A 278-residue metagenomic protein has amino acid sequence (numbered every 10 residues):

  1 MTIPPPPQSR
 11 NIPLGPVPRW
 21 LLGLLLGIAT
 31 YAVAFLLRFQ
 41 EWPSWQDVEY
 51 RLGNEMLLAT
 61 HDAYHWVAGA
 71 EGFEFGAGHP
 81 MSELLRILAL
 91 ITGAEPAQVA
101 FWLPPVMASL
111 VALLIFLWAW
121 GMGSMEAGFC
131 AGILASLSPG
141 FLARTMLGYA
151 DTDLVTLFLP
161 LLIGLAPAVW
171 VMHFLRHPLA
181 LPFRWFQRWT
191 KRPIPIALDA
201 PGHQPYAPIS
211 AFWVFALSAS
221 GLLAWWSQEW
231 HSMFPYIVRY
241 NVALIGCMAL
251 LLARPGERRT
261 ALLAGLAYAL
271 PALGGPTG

Functional and structural regions predicted by a protein language model:
M1-Y50, F129, R258-L263: Start-transfer (signal-anchor) and selected internal transmembrane alpha helices of multi-pass inner/ER membrane
G15-P18, L22, E95-L103, S124-A131: Membrane-interface starts of transmembrane alpha-helices
T30-F35, L103-L117, A127-G202, P208-L250 (+1 more regions): Membrane-embedded helix bundles of polyisoprenyl
A34-G76, L90: Extracytoplasmic loop-helix module adjacent to an early transmembrane segment
Y50-M56, T60, R144-A150, T277-G278: Membrane-helix boundary/interfacial segments in multi-pass membrane proteins
D62-E95, W102-V106, D153: Short hydrophobic/aromatic helix or loop-helix immediately within or flanking a transmembrane segment in polytopic
G72, L90, W120-G121, V169 (+1 more regions): Transmembrane helix-loop junction
W120-G123, L252-R259: Membrane-interface helix-boundary motifs at transmembrane edges
